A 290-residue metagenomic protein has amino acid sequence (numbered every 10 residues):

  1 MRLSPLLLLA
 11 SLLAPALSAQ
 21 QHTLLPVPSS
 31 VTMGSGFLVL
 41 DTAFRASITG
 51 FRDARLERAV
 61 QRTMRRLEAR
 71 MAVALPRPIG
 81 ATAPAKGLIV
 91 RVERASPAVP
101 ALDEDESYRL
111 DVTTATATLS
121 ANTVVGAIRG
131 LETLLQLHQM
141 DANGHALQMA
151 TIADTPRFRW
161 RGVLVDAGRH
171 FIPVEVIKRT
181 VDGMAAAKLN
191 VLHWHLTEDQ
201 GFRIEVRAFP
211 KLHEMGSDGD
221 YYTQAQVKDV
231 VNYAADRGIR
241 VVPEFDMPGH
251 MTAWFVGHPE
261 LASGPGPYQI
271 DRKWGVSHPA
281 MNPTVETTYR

Functional and structural regions predicted by a protein language model:
M1, S11, H22-L24, F255: Generic N-terminal simple sequence motifs
M1-P5, V241: Positively charged n-region of N-terminal signal peptides that target proteins for export
S4-A16: Bacterial N-terminal signal peptides
S18-A19, I177: An exposure/low-complexity boundary signal
Q20-F158: Contiguous, structured surface segment used for ligand recognition
P97-R290: Feature activates predominantly on carbohydrate-active enzymes
